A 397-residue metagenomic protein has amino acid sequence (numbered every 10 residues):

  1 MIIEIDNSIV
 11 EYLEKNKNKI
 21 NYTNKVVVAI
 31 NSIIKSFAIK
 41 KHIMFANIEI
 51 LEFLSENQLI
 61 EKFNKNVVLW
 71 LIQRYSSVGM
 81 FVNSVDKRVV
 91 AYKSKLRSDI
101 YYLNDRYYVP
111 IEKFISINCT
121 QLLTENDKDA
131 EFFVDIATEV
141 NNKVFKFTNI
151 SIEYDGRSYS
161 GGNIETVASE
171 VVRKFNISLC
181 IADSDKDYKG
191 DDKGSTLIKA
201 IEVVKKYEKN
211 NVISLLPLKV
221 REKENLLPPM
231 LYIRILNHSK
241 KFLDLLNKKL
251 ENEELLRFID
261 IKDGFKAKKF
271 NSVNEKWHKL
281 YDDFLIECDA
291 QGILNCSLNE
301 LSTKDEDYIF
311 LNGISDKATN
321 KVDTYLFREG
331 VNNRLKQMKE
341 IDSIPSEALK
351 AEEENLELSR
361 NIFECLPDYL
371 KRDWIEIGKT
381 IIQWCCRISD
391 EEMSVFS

Functional and structural regions predicted by a protein language model:
M1-S397: Acidic, divalent-metal-binding catalytic cores of TOPRIM and closely related two-metal-ion phosphodiester/pyrophosphate
